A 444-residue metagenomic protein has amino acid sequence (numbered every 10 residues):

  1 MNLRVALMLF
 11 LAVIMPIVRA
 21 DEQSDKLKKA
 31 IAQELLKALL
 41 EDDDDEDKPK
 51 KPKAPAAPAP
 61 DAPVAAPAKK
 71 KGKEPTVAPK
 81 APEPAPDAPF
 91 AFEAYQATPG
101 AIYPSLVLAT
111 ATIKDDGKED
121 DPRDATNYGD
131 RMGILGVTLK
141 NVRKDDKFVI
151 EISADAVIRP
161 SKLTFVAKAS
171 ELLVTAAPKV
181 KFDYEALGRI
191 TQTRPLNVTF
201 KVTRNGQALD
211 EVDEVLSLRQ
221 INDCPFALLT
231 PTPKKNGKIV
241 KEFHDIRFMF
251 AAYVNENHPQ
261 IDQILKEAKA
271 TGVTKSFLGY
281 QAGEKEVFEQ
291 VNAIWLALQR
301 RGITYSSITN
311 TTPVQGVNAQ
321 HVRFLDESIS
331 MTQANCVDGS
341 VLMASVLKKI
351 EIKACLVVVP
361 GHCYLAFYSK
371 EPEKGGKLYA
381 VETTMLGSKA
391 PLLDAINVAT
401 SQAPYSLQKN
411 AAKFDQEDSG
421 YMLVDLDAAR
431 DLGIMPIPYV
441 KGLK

Functional and structural regions predicted by a protein language model:
M1-V5: Positively charged n-region of N-terminal signal peptides that target proteins for export
A6-I14: Bacterial N-terminal signal peptides
M8, K50-K53, P67, A344 (+1 more regions): A ubiquitous, low-specificity "background" feature that marks scattered single residues across proteins without
P16-A20: Sec/Tat signal peptide C-region and signal peptidase I cleavage site
D21-A57: N-terminal propeptides/low-complexity segments immediately following signal peptides in secreted or periplasmic proteins
D45-A85: Acidic, proline-/serine-/threonine-rich low-complexity intrinsically disordered repeat tracts
K71-K444: A structural boundary/capping signal
